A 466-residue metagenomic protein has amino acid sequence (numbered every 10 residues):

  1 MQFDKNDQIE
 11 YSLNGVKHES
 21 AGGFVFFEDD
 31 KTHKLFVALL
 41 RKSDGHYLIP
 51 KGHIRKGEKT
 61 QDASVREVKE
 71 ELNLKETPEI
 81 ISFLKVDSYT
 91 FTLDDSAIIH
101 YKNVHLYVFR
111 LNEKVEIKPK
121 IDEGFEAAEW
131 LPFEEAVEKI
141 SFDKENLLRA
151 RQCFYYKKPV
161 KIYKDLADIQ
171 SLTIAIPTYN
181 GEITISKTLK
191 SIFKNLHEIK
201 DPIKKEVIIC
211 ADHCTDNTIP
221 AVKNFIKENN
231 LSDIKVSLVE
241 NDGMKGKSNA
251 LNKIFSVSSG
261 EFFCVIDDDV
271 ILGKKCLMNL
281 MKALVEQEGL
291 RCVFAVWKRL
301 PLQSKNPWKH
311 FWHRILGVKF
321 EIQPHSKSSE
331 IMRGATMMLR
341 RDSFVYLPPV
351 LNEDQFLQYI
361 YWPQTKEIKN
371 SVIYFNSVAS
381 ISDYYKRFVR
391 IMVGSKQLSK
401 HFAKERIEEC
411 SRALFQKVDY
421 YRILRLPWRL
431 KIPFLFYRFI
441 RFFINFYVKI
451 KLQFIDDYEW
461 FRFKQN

Functional and structural regions predicted by a protein language model:
M1-D29: Acidic, metal-coordinating catalytic segment for phosphate/diphosphate chemistry, firing primarily on the Nudix
I54-D143: Unchanged
A63, N241-S258: Glycine-rich, basic loop-to-helix element that forms the pyrophosphate-binding segment of sugar-nucleotide handling
V160-K161, V378, V393-N466: Terminal low-complexity segments of carbohydrate-biosynthetic enzymes
G181-L196: Short, well-formed alpha-helical segments that are part of the catalytic scaffolds of diverse glycosyltransferases
A211-P220, G243, V270: A conserved acidic beta->alpha catalytic loop
N249, A283-S343, Y385, V389-K396: Long helical/loop segments within the catalytic core of UDP-sugar-dependent glycosyltransferases, especially the large
F263: Short aromatic/hydrophobic "clamp" motif used to bind/position activated sugar donors
